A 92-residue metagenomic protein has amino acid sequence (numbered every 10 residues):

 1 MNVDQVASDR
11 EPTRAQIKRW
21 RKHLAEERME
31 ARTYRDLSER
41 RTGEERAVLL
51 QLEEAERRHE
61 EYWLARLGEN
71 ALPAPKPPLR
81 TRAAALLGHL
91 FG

Functional and structural regions predicted by a protein language model:
M1-G92: Non-heme di-metal
